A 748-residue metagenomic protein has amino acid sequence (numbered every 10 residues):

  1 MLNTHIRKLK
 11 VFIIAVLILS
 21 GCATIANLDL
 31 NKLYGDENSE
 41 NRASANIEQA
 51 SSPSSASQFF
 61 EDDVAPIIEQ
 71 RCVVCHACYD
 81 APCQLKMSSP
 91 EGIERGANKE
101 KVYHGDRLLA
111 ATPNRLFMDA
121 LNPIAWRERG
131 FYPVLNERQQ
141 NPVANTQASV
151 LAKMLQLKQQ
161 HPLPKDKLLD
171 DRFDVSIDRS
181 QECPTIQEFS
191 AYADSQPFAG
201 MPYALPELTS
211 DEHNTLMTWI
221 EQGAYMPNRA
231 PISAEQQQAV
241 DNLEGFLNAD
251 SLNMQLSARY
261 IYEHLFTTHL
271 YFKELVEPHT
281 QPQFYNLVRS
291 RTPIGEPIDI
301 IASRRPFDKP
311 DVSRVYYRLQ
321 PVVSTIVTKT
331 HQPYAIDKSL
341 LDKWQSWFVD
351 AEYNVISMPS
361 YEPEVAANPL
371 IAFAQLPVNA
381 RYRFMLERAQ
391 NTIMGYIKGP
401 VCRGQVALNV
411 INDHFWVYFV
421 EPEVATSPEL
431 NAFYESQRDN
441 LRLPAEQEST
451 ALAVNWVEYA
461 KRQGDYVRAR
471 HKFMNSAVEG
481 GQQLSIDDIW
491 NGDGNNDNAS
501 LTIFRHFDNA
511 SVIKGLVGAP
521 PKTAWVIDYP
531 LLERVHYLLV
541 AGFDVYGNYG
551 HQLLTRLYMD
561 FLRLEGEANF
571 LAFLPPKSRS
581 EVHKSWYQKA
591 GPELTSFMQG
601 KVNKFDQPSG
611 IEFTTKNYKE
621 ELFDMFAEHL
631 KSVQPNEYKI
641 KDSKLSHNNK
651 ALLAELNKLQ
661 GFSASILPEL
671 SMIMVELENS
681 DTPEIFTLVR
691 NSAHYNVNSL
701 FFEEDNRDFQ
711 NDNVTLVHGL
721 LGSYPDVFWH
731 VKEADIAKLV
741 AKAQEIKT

Functional and structural regions predicted by a protein language model:
L2-I13: Bacterial N-terminal signal peptides that target proteins for export
L19-G21: C-terminal motif of bacterial Sec signal peptides marking the signal peptidase cleavage site
A23-T748: Aromatic- and Gly/Pro-enriched helix-to-coil junctions and flexible linker segments
